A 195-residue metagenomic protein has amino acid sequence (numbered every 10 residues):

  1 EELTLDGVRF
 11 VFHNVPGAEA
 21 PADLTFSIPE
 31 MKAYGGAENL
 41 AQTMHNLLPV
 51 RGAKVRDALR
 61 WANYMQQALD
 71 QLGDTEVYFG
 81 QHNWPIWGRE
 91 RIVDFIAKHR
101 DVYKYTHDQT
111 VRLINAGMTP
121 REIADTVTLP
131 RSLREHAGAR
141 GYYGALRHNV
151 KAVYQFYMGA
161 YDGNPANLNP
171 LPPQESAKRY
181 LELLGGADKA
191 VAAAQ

Functional and structural regions predicted by a protein language model:
E2, R9-A116: Metallo-beta-lactamase
E2-G7, G36-N46, V50-A53, E122-R147: Short, charged N-terminal helix-start/capping segments
D70-V77, W84-Q195: Accessory terminal helices/loops
